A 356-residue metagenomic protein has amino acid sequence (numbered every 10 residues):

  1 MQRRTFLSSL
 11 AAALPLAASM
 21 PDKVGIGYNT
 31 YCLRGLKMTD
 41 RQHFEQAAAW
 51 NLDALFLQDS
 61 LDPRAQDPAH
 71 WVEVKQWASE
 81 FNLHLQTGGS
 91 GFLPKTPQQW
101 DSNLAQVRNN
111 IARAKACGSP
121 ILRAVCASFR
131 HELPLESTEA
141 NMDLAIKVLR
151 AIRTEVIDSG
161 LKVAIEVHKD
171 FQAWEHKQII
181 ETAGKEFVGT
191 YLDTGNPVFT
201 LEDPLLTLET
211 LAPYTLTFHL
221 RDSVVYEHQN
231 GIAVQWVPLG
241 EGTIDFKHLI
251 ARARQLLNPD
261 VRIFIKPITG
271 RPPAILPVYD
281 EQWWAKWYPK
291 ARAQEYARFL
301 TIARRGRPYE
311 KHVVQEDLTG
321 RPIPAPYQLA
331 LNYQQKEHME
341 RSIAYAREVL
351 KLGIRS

Functional and structural regions predicted by a protein language model:
M1-T5: Twin-arginine (Tat) signal peptide motif
L7-L14, S19-G25, R41-Q42, A48 (+2 more regions): Histidine-acidic metal/acid-base catalytic patches
L10-A17, S79-E80, H84, T96-G189 (+1 more regions): Active-site acidic/histidine proton-transfer and metal-coordination neighborhood in alpha/beta enzyme cores
V24-T30, L55-L57, L85-G89, L122-A124 (+4 more regions): Hydrophobic faces of well-ordered beta-strands that scaffold small-molecule active sites in alpha/beta enzyme cores
G27-T39, G91-L104: Active-site mouth loops of central-metabolism enzymes
Y31-L33, Q58-D62, S90-L93, A127-F129 (+4 more regions): Active-site beta-loop-alpha junctions enriched in small/polar residues
R41-S60, C117-G118: Catalytic domains of carbohydrate-active enzymes, especially glycoside hydrolases
F56-A78, S128-L133: Glycine-rich, proline-tolerant flexible connector loops at the mouths of alpha/beta enzymes
